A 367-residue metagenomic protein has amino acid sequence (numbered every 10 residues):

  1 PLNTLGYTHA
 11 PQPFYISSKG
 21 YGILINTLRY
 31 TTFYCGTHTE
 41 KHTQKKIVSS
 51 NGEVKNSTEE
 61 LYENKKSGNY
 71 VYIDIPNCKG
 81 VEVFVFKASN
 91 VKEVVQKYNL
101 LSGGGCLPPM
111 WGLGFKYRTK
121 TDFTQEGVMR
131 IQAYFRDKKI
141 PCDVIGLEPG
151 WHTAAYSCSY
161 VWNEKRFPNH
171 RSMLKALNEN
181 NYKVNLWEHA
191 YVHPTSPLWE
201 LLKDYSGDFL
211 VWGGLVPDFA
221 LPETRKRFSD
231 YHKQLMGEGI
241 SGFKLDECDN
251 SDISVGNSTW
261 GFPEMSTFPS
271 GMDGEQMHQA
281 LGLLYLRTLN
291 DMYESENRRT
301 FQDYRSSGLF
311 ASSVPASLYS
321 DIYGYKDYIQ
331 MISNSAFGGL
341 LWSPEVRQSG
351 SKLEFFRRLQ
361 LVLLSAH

Functional and structural regions predicted by a protein language model:
P1, T8-A10, G22, G114 (+3 more regions): Glycine-centered flexibility motif
P1-P109, R118-T121, Q125-E126, Q132-D137: Catalytic and substrate-binding clefts that recognize carbohydrates or anionic sugar/phosphate headgroups
L2-N3, A10-Q12, V71, S102-G104 (+5 more regions): Generic recognition of flexible, low-complexity loop/linker segments
Y21, V81, L113, T300-Q302 (+1 more regions): A broad, low-specificity signal marking well-ordered, structured residues that form hydrophobic/aromatic
N26-R29, G36-T39, V128-R130, L147 (+3 more regions): Composition- and surface-driven signal marking solvent-exposed, interaction-prone regions in large proteins
C78-E82, G112-G114, S157, G214: Short, solvent-exposed beta-strand edge segments and adjacent coil->beta transition regions
L101-R118, L202-V216: N-terminal small/glycine-rich loop or linker at the start of catalytic domains across soluble metabolic enzymes
P141-H367: Aromatic- and carboxylate-enriched substrate-binding clefts and catalytic-loop regions of carbohydrate-active enzymes
